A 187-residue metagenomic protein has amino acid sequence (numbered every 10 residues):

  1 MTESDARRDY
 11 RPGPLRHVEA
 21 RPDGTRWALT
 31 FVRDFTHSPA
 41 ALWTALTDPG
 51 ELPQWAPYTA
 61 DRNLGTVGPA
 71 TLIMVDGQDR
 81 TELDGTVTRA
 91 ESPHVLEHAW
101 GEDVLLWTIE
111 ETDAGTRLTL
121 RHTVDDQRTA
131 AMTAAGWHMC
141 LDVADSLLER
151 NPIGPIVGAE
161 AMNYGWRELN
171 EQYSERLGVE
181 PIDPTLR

Functional and structural regions predicted by a protein language model:
M1-R11, V124-L186: A conserved amphipathic terminal alpha-helix motif
M1-T59, T185-R187: Hydrophobic ligand-binding cavity/cleft-lining segments
T2-D5, E82, D113: Charge-dense, helix-prone N-terminal extensions
G13-V18, P22-D23, T88, V95-L148: Beta-strand/loop substructures that line and gate deep hydrophobic ligand-binding cavities in soluble
R26, Q78-R80, E102-V104: Glycine-centered tight beta-turn/hairpin loop motif at sheet-sheet or coil-to-beta transitions
L29-F31, L83-G85, L118: Hydrophobic residues positioned within well-ordered beta-strands of beta-sheet architectures
D34, E51-A99, E180-R187: Glycine-rich portal/gate segments that line the openings of hydrophobic small-molecule binding cavities
W43-L46, W55, L72, W100-E102 (+1 more regions): Tryptophan-centric aromatic hotspots in well-structured domains and transmembrane helices
